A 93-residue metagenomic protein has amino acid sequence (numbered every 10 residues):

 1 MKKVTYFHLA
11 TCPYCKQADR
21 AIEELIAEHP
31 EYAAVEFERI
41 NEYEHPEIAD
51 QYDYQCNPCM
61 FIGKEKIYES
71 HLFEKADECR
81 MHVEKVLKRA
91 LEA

Functional and structural regions predicted by a protein language model:
M1-E28: Local sequence-structure signature of Cys/Sec-based thiol-disulfide redox active-site neighborhoods
P13, E44, E74: Short alpha-helical
A27-E31, E92: Secondary-structure boundary motif
Y32-P46: Thiol-based oxidoreductase modules, predominantly thioredoxin-like and allied folds used for disulfide exchange
A49: A hydrophobic alpha-helix adjacent to the NAD(P)-binding/active-site core of NAD(P)-dependent oxidoreductases, strongly
Y52-I62: Structural micro-motif
I62-A93: Non-catalytic, surface beta->alpha helical segment in thiol-disulfide oxidoreductase systems
